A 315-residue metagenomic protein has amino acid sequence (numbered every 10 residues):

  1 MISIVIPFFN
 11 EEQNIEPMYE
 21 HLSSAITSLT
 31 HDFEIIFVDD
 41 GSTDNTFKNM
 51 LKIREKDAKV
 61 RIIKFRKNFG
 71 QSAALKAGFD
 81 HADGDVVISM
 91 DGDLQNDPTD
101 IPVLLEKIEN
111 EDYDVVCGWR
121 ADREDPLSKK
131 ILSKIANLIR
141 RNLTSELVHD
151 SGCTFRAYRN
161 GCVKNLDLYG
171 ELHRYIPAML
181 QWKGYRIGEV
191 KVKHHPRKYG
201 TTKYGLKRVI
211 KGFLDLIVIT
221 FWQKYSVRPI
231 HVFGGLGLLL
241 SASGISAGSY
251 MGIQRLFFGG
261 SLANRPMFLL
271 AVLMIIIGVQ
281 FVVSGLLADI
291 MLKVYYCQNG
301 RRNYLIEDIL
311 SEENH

Functional and structural regions predicted by a protein language model:
M1-S3, E34: Cell-envelope/extracellular polymer assembly enzymes that use nucleotide-activated donors
E11-I26: Short, well-formed alpha-helical segments that are part of the catalytic scaffolds of diverse glycosyltransferases
E11-N14, S42, D97: Donor nucleotide-sugar binding loop of glycosyltransferases
H31-G41, I63-K64: Short beta-strand/loop segment that forms part of the nucleotide-sugar
D39-K48, L94-Q95: A conserved acidic beta->alpha catalytic loop
K59-K67, Q71-H81, P98-W182, H195-L214 (+1 more regions): Acceptor/aglycone-binding surface of glycosyltransferases and processive sugar-polymer synthases
V87: Short aromatic/hydrophobic "clamp" motif used to bind/position activated sugar donors
E171, Y175-H315: Hydrophobic helical membrane-anchoring modules
